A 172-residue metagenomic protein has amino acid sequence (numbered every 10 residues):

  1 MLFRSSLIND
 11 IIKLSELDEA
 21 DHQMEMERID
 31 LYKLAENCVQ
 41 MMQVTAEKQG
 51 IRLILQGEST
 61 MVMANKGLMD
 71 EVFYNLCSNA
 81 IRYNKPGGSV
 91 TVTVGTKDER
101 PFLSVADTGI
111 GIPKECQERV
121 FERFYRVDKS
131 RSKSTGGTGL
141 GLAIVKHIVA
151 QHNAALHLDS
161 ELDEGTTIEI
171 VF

Functional and structural regions predicted by a protein language model:
E19-M24, G57, M61-G67: Conserved micro-motifs of the catalytic ATP-binding
E25-Q43, V94: A conserved beta-strand-to-alpha-helix junction within the catalytic ATP-binding
T45-I54: Short conserved segments within the C-terminal catalytic ATPase subdomain
G87-E99: Short beta-strand/loop element within the Bergerat-fold HATPase_c
D107: Acidic ATP/Mg2+-coordinating residue in the GHKL
I112-R126, K146: Short conserved segment of the HATPase_c
N153-A154: Conserved glycine-rich
